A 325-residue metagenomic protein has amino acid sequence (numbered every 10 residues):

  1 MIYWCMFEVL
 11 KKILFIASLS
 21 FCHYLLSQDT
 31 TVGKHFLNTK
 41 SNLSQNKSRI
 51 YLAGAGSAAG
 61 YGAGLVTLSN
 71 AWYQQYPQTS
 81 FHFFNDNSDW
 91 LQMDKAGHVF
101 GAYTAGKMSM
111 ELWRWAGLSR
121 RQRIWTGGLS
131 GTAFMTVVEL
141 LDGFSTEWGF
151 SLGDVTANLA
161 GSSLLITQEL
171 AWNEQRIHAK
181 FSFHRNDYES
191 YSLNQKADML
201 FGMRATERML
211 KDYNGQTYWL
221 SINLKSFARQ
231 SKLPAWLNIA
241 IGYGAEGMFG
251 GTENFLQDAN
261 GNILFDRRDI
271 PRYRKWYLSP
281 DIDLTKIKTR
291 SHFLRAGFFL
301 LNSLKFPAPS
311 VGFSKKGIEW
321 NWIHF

Functional and structural regions predicted by a protein language model:
M6, L14-K95, V99-G106, M110-L118 (+4 more regions): N-terminal targeting leaders of membrane proteins
T30, Y76-H82, W90, H184 (+2 more regions): Primarily recognizes Gram-negative and organellar outer-membrane beta-barrels
S130, F134, I177-A179, A235-I241 (+1 more regions): Transmembrane beta-strands of outer-membrane beta-barrel proteins
V138-L159: Interfacial helix-loop-helix junctions of multi-pass membrane proteins
S163-L164, Y218-L224, L278-L284, I318-W322: Residues on the lipid-exposed face of transmembrane beta-strands in outer-membrane beta-barrel proteins
F183-D187, Y243-F249, L284-K286: Transmembrane beta-strands of outer-membrane beta-barrel pores
S190, A197-S221, K225-A228, K232: Acidic-aromatic/histidine active-site loop/patch
D212-Y218, A235, R272-L278: Residues that define the transmembrane beta-barrel architecture of outer-membrane proteins
